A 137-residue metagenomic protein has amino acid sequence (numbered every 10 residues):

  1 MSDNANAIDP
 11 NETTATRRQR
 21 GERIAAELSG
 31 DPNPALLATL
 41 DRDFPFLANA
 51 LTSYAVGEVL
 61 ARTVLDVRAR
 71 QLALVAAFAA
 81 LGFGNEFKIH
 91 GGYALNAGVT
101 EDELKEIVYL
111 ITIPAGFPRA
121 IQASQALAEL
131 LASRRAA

Functional and structural regions predicted by a protein language model:
M1-V67, N96, I121-A137: Acidic, glycine/proline-rich low-complexity segments that act as flexible tails and inter-domain linkers
I24, A55, L72, I89-H90 (+1 more regions): A general alpha-helix detector
N49-T52, L81-K88: Short acidic alpha-helix initiation/capping motifs at coil-to-helix transition points, especially at protein N-termini
R70-F78, I107-I111: Short, structured motif recognition centered on aromatic/hydrophobic residues
Q71, E86, L110, F117-I121: Substrate/cofactor-recognition hotspot
A79-A80, A97, L110-F117: A short structural micro-motif
H90-A97, D102-Y109, L130: A cross-kingdom feature marking solvent-exposed beta-strand/loop segments within repeated, beta-rich binding/scaffold
